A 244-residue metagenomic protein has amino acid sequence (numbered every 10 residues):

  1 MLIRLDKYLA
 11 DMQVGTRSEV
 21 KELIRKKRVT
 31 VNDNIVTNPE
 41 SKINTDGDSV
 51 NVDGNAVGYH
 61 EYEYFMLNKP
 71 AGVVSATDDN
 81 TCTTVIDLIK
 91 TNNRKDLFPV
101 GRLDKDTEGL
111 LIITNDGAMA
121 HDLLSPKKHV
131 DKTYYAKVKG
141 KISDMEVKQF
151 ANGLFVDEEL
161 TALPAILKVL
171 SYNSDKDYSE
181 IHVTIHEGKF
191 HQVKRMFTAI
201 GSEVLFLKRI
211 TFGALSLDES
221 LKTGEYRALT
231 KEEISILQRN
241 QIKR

Functional and structural regions predicted by a protein language model:
L2-R244: Basic, flexible Lys/Arg- and Gly-enriched helix-loop patches that mediate nucleic-acid binding at interfaces with rRNA
